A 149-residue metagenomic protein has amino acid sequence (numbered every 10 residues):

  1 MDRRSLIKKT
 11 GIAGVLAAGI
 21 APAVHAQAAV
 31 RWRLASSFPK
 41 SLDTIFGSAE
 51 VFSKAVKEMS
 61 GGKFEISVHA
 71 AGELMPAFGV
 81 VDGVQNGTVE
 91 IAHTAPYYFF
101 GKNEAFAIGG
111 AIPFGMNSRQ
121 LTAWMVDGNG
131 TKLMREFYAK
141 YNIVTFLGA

Functional and structural regions predicted by a protein language model:
I7-A26: N-terminal export signals
I20-S37, K57-E65, A139: Immediate post-signal peptide segment of exported/extracytoplasmic ligand-binding proteins
R33-E50, A71-M75: Extracytoplasmic "Venus flytrap"
L42-S67, G128-N129: Short, polar/charged alpha-helical segment
K54, Q85, A95-A149: Contiguous mixed-secondary-structure segments that line small-molecule binding/active-site clefts of soluble domains
G62-F64, V80-T94: Alpha-to-beta junction loops
V68-D82: Short helix-initiation/N-cap motifs at beta->coil->alpha
